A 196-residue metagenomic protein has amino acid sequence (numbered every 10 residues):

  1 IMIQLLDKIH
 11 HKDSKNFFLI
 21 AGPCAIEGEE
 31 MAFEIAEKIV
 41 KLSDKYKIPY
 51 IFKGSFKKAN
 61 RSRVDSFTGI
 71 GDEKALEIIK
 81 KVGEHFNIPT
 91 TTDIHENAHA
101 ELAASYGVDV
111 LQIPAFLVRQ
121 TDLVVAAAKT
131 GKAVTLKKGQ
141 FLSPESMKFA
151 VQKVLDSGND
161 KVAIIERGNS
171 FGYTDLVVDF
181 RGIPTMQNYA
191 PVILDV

Functional and structural regions predicted by a protein language model:
I1-I20, E77: N-terminal amphipathic alpha-helix/helix-capping segment at the start of soluble metabolic enzymes
P23-A32, Y50-D72: Glycine-rich, proline-tolerant flexible connector loops at the mouths of alpha/beta enzymes
E37-Y46, D65-T91, A126-A133, G182-V192: Alpha-helix-loop-beta-strand connector modules within alpha/beta enzyme cores
I48-S55, P89-I94, L194-V196: Short beta-strand segments at enzyme active-site cores
I70-G71, H85-A100, D109-D122, A133-P144 (+1 more regions): Catalytic beta/alpha-barrel core
T130-V196: Catalytic alpha/beta core domains of metabolic enzymes, predominantly
